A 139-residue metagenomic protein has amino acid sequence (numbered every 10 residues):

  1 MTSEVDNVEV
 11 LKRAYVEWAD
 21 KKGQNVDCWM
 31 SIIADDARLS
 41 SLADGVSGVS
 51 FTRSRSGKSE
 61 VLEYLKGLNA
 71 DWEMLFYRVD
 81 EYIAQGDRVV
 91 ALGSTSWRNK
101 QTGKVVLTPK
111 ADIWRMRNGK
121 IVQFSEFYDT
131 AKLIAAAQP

Functional and structural regions predicted by a protein language model:
M1-D35, Q138-P139: Short, low-complexity N-terminal intrinsically disordered segments enriched in polar/charged residues
T2-D6, L62, K66-P139: A beta-strand edge to alpha-helix "cap/lid" segment located at domain peripheries
E17-W18, S56, T102: Residues that cap or flank secondary-structure elements
K22-G23, S47, Q101-G103: Short, solvent-exposed loop/turn segments that connect beta-strands within catalytic domains and beta-strand-rich
S31-D87: A solvent-exposed, acidic/Ser-Thr-rich amphipathic alpha-helical stretch
